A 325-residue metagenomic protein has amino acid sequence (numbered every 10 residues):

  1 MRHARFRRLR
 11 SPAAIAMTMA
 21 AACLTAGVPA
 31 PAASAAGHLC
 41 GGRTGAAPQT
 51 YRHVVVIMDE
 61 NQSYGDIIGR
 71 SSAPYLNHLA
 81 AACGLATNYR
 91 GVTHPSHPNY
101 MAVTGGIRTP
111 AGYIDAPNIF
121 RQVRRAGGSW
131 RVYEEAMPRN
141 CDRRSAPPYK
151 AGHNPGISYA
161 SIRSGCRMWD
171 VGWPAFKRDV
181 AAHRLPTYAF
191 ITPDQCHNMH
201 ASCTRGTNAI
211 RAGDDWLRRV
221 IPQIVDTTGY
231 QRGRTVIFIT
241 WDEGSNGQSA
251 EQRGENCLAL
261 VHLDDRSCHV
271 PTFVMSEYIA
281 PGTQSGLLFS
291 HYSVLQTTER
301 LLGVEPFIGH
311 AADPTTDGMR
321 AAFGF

Functional and structural regions predicted by a protein language model:
R2-A35: Secretory targeting and sorting signals
A35-F325: N-terminal pro-sequences and low-complexity stem/linker regions of secreted or lumenal proteins
